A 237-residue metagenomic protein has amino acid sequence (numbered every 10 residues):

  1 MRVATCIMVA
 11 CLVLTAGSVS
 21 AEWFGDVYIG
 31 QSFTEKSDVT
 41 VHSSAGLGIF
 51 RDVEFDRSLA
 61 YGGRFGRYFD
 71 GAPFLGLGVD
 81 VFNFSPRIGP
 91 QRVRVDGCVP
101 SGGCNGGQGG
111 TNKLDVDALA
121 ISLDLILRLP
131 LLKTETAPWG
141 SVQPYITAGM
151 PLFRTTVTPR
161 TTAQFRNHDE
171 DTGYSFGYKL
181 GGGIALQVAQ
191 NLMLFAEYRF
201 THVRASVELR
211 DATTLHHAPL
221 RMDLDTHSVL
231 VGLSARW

Functional and structural regions predicted by a protein language model:
M1-I7: Bacterial N-terminal signal peptides that target proteins for export
A16-S18: N-terminal signal peptide c-region/cleavage motif recognized by signal peptidases
E22, Q31, R64-T161, T226-W237: Gram-negative (and chloroplast) outer-membrane scaffold detector with strong preference for beta-barrel transmembrane
S32-Y61, G173-Y174: Surface-exposed strand-loop-strand hairpins of Gram-negative outer-membrane beta-barrel proteins
S37-A45, G89-D96, T156-R166, S206-T214: Outer-membrane beta-barrel translocator domains and adjoining extracellular loop/strand segments of Gram-negative
D38-T40, I49, C104, A189-W237: Predominantly the C-terminal beta-signal and adjacent terminal strand-loop region of outer-membrane beta-barrel
G46-V53, G106-L114, A163-D171, L215-R221: Extracellular loop and loop/strand-boundary signature of outer-membrane beta-barrel proteins
F55-Y61, D117-I121, V142, H168-Y178 (+1 more regions): Residues that define the transmembrane beta-barrel architecture of outer-membrane proteins
